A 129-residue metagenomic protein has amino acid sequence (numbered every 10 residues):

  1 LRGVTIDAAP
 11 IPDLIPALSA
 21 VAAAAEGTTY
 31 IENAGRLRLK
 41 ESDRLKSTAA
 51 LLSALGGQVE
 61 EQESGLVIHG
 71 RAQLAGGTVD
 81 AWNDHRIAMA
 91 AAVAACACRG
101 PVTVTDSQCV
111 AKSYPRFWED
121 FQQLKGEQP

Functional and structural regions predicted by a protein language model:
L1-P129: Short, structured segments at the rim of ligand-binding sites
